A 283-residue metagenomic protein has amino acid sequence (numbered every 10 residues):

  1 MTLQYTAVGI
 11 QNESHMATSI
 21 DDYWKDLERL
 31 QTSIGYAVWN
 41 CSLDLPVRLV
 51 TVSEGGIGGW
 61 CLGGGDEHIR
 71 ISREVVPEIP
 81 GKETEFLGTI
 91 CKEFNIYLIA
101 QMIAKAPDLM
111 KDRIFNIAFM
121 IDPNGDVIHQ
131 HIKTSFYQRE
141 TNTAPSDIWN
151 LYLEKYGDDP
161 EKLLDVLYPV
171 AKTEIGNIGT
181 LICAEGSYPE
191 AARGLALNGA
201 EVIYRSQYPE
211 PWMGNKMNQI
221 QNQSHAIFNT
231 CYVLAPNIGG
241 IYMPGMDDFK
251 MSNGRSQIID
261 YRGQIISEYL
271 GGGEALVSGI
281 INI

Functional and structural regions predicted by a protein language model:
T2-S19, Y23, T51, I117 (+2 more regions): Active-site-proximal beta-strand elements of phosphoester/diester hydrolases
H15-K25, D66, V76, T143-L151: Acidic/histidine-rich helix-loop elements that form or flank divalent-metal/phosphate-binding sites at the catalytic
M16-W24, G63-R70, M110-K111, G245-K250: Short, flexible/disordered intra-domain loops and linkers
I20-Y23, Y97, L167-P169: Eukaryotic scaffold repeat domains enriched in small/polar residues
E28, G35-I132, R139, P209-S224 (+1 more regions): Cys-nucleophile CN-hydrolase/nitrilase-fold catalytic domain and related Cys-dependent amidase chemistry that acts on
I79-I99, N177, C183-V277: CN hydrolase (nitrilase-like) catalytic-core segments centered on the catalytic cysteine and neighboring Lys/Glu
A100-M102, N116-M120, P169-A171, S256-I258 (+1 more regions): Short beta-strand scaffold segments in enzyme catalytic cores
D108-N198, P211-S224: Active-site catalytic loop in hydrolytic enzyme cores
